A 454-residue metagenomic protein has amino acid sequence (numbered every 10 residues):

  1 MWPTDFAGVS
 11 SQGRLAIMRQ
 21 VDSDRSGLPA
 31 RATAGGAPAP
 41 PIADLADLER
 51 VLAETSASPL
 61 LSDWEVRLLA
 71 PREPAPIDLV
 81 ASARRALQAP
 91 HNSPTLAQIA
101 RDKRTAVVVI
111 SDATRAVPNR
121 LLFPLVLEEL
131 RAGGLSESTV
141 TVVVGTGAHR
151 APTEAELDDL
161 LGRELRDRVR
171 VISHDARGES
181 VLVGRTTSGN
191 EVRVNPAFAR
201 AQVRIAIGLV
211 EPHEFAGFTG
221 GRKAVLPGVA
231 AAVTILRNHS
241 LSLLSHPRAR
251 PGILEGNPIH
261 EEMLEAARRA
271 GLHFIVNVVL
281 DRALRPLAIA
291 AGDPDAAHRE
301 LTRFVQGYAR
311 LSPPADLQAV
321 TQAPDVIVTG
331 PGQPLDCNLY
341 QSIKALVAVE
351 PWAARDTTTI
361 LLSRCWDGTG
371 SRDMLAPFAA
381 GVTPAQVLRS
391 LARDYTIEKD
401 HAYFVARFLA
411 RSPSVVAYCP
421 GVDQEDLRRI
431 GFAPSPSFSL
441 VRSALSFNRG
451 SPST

Functional and structural regions predicted by a protein language model:
F6-R85: N-terminal amphipathic/basic leader segments beginning at the initiator methionine
H91-V107, A132-E137, A270, L317-V326 (+2 more regions): Glycine-rich phosphate/diphosphate-binding loops that line cofactor/substrate pockets in enzymes
T105-A116, T141-G147, I327-G330: Short glycine-rich or small-residue beta-strand-to-loop segments that form or flank ligand, phosphate, metal/Fe-S
A116-L135, A345-W352: Histidine-anchored nucleotide/phosphate-binding helix
R131, S342-T454: C-terminal non-catalytic interaction/assembly regions of soluble proteins
T141-T186: Acidic low-complexity segments
V169-T186, N190-A319, A323: Conserved, well-structured core segments that form the ligand-binding/active-site neighborhood of functional domains
A297-P377: Long, well-ordered mid-to-C-terminal structural blocks that present hydrophobic/aromatic surfaces
